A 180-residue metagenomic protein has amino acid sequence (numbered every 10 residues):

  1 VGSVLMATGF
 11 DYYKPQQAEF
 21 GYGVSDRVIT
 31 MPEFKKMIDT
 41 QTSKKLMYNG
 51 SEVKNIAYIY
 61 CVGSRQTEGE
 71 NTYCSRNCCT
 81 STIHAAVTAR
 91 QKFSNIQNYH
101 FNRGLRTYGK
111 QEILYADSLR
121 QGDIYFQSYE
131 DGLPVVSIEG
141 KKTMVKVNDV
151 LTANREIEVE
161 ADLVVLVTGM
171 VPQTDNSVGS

Functional and structural regions predicted by a protein language model:
V1, A7-Y108, P172-S180: Rossmann-like dinucleotide/flavin-binding elements
V1-T8, I83-S177: A Rossmann-like FAD-binding core segment of flavoenzymes
